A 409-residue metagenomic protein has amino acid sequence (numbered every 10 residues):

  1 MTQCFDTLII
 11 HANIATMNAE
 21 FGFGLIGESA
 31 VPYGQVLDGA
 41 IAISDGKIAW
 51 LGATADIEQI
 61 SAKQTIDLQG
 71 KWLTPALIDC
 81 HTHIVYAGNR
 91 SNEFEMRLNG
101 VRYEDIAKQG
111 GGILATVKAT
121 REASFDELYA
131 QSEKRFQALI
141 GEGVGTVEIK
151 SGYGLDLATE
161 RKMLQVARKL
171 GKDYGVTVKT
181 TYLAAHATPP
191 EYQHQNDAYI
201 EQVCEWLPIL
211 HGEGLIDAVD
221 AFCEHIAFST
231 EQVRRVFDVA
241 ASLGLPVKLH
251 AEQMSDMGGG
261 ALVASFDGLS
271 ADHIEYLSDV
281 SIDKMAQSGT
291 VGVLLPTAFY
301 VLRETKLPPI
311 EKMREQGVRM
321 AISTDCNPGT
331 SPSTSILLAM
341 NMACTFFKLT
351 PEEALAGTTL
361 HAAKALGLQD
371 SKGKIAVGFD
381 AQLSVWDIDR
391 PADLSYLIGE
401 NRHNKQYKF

Functional and structural regions predicted by a protein language model:
M1-Q59: N-terminal metal-binding scaffold of metallo-dependent hydrolase/deaminase domains
L8, I14, K63-D67, T180 (+1 more regions): Conserved beta-strand scaffold positions in the cores of enzyme catalytic domains, especially in NTP/NDP-utilizing
A12, I41, G46, G70 (+13 more regions): Divalent metal-coordination and catalytic microenvironments
A19, G24-P32, T358-L360, D380-F409: C-terminal cap of metal-dependent C-N hydrolases
K63, L68-Q131: Metal-associated gating/positioning segment near the N- to mid-region
T116-Q131, Q137, G145-M257: Metal-coordinating catalytic core of metallo-dependent amide/deamination hydrolases
P246, D256-K374, W386-I388: Active-site-adjacent C-terminal substructures of enzyme catalytic domains
